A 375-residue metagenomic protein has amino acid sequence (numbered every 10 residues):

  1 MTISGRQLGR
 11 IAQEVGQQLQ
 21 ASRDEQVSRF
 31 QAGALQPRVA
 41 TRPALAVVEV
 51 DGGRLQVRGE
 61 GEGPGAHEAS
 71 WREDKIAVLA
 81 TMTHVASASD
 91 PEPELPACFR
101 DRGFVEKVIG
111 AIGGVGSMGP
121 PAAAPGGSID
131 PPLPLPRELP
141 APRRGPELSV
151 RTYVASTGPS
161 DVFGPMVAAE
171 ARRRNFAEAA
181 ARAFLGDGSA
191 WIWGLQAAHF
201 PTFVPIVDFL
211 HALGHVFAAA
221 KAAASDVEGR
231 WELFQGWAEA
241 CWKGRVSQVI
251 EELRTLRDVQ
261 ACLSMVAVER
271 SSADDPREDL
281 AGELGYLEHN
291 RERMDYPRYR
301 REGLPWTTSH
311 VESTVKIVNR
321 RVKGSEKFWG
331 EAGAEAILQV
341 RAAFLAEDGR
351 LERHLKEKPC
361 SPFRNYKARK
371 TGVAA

Functional and structural regions predicted by a protein language model:
M1-A375: Catalytic center-proximal scaffold of phosphoryl-transfer enzymes
